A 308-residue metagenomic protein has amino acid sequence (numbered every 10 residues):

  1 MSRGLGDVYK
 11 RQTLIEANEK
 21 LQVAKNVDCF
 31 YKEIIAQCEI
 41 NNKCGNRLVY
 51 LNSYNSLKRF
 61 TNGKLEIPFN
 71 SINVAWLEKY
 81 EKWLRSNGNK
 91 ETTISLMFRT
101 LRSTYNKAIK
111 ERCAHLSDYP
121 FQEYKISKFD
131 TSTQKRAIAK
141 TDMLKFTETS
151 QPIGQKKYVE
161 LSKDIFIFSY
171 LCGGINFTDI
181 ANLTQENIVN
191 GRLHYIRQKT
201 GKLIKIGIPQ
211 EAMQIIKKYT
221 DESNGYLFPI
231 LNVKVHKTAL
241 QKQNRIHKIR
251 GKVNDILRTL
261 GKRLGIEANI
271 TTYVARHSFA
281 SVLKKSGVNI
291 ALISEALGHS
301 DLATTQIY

Functional and structural regions predicted by a protein language model:
M1-Y9: Short, small-residue-biased leader/transition segments that mark boundaries at the very start of proteins
E19, K25-S53: Short, aromatic/basic-rich helix-turn unit that serves as a nucleic-acid recognition element
I35-G45, N55-T133, T149-I153: N-terminal core-binding DNA-recognition domain of tyrosine recombinases/integrases
S95, D118-F177, A181, N190: Basic, Lys/Arg- and aromatic-enriched nucleic-acid-binding interface segment
E123, N182-K218, V233: Conserved tyrosine-mediated DNA breakage-rejoining catalytic core shared by Y-recombinases
M143, P209-E267: Active-site/catalytic core of tyrosine-dependent DNA strand-transfer enzymes
I167, L171, I175-T178, V274-S300: C-terminal catalytic core of tyrosine-transesterase DNA break-rejoin enzymes
E186-R192, I266-A268, V288-I307: Short, polar N-cap/turn motifs at the start of nucleic acid-interacting alpha helices
